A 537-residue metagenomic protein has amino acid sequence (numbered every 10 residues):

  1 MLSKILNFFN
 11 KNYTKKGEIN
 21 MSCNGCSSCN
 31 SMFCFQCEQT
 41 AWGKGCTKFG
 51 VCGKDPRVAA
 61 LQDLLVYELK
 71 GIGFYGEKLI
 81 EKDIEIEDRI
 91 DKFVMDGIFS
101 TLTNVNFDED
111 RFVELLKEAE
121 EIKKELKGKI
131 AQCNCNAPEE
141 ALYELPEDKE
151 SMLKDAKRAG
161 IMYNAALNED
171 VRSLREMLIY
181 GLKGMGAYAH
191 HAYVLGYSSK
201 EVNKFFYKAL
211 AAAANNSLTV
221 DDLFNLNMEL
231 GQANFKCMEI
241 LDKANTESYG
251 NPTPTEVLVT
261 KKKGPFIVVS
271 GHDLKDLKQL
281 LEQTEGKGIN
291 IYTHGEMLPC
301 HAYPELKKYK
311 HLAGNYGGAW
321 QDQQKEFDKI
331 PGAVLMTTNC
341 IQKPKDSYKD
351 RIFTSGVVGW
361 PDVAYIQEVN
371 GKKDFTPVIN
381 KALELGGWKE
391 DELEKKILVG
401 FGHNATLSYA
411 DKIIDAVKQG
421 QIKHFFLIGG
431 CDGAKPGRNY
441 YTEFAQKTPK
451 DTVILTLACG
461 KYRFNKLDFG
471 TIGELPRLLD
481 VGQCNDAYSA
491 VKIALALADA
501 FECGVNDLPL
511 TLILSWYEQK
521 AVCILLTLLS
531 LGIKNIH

Functional and structural regions predicted by a protein language model:
K4-N20: Short, Lys/Arg-enriched N-terminal segments with co-localized hydrophobic residues within the first ~10-30 amino acids
S22-A41, C46, K54-V58, Q62 (+2 more regions): Anaerobic metallocofactor- and corrinoid-dependent redox/one-carbon enzyme cores, especially those from methanogenesis
S22-N251, T255-G264, V268, G288 (+1 more regions): Long, compositionally biased, glycine/small-hydrophobic-enriched stretches that function as flexible linkers, tethers
